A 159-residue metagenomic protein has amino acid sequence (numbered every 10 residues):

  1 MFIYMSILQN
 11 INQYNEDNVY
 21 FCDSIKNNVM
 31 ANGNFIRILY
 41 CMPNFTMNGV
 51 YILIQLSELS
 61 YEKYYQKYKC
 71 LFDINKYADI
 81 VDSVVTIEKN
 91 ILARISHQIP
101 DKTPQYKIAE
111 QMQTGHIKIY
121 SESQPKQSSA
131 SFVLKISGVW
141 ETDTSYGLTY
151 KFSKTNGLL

Functional and structural regions predicted by a protein language model:
M1-Q98: OB-fold ssDNA-binding interfaces and closely related basic DNA-contact patches used across DNA replication/repair
S57, Y120-E122, S153-T155: A structural detector for beta-sheet-dominated domains
C70, P125-S128: Short, glycine/small-residue-enriched coil/turn segments at secondary-structure junctions
N90-K126: Acidic, glycine-rich flexible loop segments
A130-G138: OB-fold and OB-like beta-barrel modules that bind single-stranded nucleic acids
S137-L159: OB-fold single-stranded nucleic acid-binding module
